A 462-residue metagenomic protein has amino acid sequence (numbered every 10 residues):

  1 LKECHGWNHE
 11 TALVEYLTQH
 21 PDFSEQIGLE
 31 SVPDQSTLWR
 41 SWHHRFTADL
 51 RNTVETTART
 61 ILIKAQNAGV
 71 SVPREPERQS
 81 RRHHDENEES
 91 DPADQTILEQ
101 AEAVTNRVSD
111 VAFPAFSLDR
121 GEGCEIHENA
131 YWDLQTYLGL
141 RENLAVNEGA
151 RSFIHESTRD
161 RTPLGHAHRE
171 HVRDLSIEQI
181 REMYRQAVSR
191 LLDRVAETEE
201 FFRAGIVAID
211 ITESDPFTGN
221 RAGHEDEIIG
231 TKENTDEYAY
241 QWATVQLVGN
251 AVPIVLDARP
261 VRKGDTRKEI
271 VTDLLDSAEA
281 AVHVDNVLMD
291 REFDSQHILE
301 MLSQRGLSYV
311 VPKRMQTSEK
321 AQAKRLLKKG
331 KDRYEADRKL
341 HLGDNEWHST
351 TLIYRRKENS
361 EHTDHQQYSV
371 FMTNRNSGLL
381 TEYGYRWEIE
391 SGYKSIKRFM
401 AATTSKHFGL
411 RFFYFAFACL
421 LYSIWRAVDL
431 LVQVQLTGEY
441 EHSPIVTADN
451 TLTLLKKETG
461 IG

Functional and structural regions predicted by a protein language model:
L1-T60, E99, A103-Q186, E300 (+2 more regions): Short, positively charged, Gly/Tyr-enriched micro-motifs that form contact patches at catalytic or ligand/partner
L13, D34-L38, L134, G149 (+9 more regions): Short, conserved catalytic/metal-binding motifs centered on acidic residues
H20, R305-F399: An anionic, glycine-rich sequence signature occurring as long contiguous blocks
F46, L50-R51, E55-Q95, R120 (+1 more regions): Active-site-proximal, Lys/Arg-enriched surface segment that forms a nucleic-acid-binding/basic interface patch
A68-N129, F153-S157, L326-R356, R398-F399 (+1 more regions): A short, flexible helix-boundary coil/loop motif
E227-V282, Q367: Electropositive, glycine- and tryptophan-enriched low-complexity nucleic-acid-binding patches
D265-A321: Domain-level cores of phosphate- or acyl-group-handling catalytic modules
N374-G384, S395-F415, V432-L436: Short, solvent-exposed helix-loop connector elements
